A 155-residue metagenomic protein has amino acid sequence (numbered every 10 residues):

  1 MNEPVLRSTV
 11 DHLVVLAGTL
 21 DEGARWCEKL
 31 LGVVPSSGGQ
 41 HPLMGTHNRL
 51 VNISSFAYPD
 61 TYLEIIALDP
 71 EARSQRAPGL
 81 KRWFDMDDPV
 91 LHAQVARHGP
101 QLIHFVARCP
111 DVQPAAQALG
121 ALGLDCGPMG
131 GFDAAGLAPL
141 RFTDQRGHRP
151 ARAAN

Functional and structural regions predicted by a protein language model:
N2-S74: Active-site-proximal cofactor/substrate-binding loop regions of enzyme domains
L6-R7, D21-R25, Q75-K81, G131-D133 (+1 more regions): N-terminal start-of-chain detector that recognizes signal peptides and the immediate post-cleavage beginning
T9-T19, H47-S55, A72-A118: Vicinal oxygen chelate
E28-L31, P42-M44, R82-D87, G136-A138: A short linear-motif detector with a strong N-terminal bias
L31-G32, L80, A121-G123: Glycine-centered loop/turn motif at secondary-structure junctions
G39, N52-A67, Q94-A96, H104-N155: Vicinal oxygen chelate
